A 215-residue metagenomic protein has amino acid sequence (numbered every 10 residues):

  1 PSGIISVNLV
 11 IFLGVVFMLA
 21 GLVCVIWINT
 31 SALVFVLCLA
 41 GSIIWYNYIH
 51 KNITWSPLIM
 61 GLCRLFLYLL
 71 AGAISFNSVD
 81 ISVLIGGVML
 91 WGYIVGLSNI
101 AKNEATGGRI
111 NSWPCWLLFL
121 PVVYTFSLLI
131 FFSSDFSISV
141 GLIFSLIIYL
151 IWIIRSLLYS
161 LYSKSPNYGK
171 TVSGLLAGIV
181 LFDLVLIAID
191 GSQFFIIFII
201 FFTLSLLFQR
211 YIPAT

Functional and structural regions predicted by a protein language model:
S2-S82, G86, L90-K102: Intramembrane alpha-helical segments
L65, A71-T215: C-terminal membrane-associated helical module and adjoining short loops/tails
